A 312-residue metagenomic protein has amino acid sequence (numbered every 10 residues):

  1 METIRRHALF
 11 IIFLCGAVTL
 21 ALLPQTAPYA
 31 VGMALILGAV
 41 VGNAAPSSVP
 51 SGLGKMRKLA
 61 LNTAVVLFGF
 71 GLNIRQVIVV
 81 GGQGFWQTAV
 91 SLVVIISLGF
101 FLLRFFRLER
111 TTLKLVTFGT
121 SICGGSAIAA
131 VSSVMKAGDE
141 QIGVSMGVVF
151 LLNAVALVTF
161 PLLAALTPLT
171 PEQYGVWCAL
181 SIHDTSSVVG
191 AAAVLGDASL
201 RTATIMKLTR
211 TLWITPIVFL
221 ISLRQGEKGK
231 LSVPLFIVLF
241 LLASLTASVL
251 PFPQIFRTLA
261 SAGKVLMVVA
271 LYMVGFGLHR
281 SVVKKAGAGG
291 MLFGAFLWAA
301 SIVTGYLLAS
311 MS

Functional and structural regions predicted by a protein language model:
M1-L59, V66-Q76, P216-G289, W298-S312: Structural signature of multi-pass alpha-helical membrane transport proteins
E2-R5, A44-S47, I74, F106-T112 (+6 more regions): Juxtamembrane helix-boundary/capping and inter-helix hinge elements in multi-pass membrane proteins
P24-L37, R57-A60, G81-V94, T117-T120 (+3 more regions): Structural signature of hydrophobic alpha-helical transmembrane segments
G54-M56, T63-R110, S132-V148, G287: Helix-loop-helix hairpins and the membrane-proximal interhelical loops of multi-pass alpha-helical transport proteins
I74-Q83, A165-V176, D197-T202, V249-A260 (+1 more regions): Membrane-interface helix termini and inter-helical loops of multi-pass transporters
W86-S121, L151-L169, K284-S312: Transmembrane alpha-helices that form the ion-translocation and gating core of multi-pass ion transport proteins
R110-A156, Q173-G196, A262: Alpha-helical membrane segments and immediately flanking helix-loop junctions that form or couple to the substrate/ion
S145-L163, L180-V188, I205-I217, A300-S301: Membrane-embedded alpha-helical segments of transport systems, primarily multispan ion/solute transporters
